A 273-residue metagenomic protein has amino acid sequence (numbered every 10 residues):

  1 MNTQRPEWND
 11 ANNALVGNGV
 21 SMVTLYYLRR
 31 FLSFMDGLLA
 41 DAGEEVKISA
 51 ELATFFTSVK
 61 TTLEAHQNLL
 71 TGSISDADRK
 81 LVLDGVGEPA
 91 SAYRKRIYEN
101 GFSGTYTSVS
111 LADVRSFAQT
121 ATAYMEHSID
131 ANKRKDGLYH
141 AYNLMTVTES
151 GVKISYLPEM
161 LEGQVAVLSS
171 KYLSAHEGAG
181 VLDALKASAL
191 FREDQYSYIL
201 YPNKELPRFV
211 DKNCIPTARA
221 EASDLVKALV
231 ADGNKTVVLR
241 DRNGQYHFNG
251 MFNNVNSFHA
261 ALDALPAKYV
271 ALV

Functional and structural regions predicted by a protein language model:
M1-V273: Acidic, mature catalytic/reactive cores of soluble proteins
